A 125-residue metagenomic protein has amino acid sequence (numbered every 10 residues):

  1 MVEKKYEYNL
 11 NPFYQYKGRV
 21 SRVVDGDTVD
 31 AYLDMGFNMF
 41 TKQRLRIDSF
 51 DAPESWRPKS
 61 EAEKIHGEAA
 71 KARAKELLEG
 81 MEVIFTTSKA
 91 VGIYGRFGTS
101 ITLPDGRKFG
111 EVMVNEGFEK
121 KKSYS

Functional and structural regions predicted by a protein language model:
M1-S125: Small beta-barrel nucleic-acid-binding modules, primarily SNase/OB-fold domains and secondarily Tudor-like barrels
